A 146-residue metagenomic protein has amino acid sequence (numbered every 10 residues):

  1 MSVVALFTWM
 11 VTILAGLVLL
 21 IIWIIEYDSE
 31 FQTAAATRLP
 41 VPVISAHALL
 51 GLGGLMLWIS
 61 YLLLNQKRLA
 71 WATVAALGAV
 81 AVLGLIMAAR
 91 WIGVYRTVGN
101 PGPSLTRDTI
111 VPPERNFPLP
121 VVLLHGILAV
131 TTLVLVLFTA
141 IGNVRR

Functional and structural regions predicted by a protein language model:
M1-R146: Membrane-embedded alpha-helical bundles that constitute the cytochrome b-like, heme-associated redox core of multi-pass
